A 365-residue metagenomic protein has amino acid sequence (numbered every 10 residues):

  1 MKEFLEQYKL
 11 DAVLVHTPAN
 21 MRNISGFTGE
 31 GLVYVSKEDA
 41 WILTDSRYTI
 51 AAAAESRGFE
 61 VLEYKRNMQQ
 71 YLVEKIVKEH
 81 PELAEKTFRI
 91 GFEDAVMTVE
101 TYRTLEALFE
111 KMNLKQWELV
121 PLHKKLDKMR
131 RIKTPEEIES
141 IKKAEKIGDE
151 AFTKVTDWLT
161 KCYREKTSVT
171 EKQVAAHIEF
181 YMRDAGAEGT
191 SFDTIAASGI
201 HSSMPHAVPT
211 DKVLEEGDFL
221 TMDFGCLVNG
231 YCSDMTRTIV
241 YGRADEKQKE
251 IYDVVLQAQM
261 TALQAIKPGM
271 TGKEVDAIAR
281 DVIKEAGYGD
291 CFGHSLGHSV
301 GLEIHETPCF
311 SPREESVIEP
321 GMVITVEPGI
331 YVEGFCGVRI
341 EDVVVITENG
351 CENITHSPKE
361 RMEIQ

Functional and structural regions predicted by a protein language model:
M1-Q365: Active-site neighborhoods and metal-handling regions in enzymes and metal-associated proteins
